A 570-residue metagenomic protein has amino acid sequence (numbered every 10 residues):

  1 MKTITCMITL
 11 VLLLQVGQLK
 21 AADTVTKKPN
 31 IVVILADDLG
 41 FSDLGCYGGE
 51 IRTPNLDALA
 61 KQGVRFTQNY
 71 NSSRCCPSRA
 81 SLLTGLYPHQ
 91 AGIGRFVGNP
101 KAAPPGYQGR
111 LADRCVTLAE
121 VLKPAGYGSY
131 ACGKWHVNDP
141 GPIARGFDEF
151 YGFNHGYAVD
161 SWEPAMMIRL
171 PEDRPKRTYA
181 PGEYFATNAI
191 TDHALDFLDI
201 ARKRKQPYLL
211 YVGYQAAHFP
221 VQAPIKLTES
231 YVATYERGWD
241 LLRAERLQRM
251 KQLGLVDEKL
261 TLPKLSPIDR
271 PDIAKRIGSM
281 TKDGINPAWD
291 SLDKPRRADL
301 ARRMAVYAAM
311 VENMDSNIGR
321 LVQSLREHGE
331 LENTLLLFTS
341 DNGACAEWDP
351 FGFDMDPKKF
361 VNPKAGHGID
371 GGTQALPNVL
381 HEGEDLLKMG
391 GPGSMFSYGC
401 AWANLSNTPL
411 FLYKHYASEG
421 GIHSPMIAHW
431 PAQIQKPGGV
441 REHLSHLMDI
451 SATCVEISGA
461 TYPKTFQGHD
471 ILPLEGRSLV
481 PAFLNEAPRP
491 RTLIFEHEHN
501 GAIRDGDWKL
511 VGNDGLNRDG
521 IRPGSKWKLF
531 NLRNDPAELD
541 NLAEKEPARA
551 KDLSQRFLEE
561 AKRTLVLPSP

Functional and structural regions predicted by a protein language model:
T5-Q15: Bacterial N-terminal signal peptides
L19-P523, W527, P536-S569: Formylglycine-dependent sulfatase
